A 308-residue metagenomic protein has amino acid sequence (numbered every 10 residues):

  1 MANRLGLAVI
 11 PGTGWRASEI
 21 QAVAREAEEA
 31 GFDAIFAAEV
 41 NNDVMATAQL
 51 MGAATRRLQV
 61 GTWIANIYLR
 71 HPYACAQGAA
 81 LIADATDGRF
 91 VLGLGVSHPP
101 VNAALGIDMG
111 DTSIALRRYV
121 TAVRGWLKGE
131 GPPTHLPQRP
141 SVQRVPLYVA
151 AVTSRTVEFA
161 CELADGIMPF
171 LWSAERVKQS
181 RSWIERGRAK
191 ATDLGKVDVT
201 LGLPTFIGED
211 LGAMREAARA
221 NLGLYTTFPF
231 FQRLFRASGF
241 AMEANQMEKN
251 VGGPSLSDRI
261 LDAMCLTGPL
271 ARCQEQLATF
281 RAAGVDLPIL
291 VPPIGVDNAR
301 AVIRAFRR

Functional and structural regions predicted by a protein language model:
M1-R308: Active-site-adjacent structural elements that line small-molecule/cofactor binding pockets in enzymes
